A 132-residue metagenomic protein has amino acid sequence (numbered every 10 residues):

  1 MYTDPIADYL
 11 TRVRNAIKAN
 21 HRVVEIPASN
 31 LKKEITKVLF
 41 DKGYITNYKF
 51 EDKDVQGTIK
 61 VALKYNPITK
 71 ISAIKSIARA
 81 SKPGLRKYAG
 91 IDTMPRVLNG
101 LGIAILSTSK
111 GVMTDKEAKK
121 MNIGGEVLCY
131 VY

Functional and structural regions predicted by a protein language model:
M1-Y132: Core subunits and conserved enzymes of cellular information-processing and envelope-translocation systems across
